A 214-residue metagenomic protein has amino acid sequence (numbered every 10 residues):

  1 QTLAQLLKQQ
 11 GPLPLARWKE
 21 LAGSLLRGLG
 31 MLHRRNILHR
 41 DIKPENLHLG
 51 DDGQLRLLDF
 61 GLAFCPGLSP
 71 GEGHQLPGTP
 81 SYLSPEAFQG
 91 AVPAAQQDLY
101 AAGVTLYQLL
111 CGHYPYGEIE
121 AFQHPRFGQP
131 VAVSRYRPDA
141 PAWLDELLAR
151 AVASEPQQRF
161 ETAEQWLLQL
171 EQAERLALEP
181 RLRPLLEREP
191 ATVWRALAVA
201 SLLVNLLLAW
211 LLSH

Functional and structural regions predicted by a protein language model:
T2-L13: AlphaC helix of the protein kinase catalytic domain
L21-A22: Activation segment signature within eukaryotic-like protein kinase domains
R27-I37: Protein kinase catalytic-loop region centered on the HRD/HxD motif
N46-L57: Conserved protein kinase catalytic/activation segment
L55, L68-P77: Regulatory activation segment
T79-L178: C-terminal lobe helix-coil module of Hanks-type protein kinase domains
E179-H214: Regulatory extensions appended to serine/threonine kinase catalytic cores
